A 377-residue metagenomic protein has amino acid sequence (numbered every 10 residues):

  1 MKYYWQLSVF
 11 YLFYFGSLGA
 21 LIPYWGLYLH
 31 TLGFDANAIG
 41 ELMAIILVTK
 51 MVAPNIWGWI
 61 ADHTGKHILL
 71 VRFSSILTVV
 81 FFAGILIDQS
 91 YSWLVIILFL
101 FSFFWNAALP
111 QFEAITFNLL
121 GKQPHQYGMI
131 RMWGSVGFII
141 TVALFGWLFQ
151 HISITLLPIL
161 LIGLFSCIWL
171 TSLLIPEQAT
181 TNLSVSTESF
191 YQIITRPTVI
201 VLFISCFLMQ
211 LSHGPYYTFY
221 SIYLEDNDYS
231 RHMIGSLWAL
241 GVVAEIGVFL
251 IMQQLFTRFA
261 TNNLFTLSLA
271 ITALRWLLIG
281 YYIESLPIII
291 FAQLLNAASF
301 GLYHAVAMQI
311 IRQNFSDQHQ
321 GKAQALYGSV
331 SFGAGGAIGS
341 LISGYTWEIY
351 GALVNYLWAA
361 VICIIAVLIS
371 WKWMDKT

Functional and structural regions predicted by a protein language model:
M1, S172-C206: Juxtamembrane intracellular "pre-TM" segments in multi-pass secondary transporters
M1-L47, V199-L237: Helix-loop boundary and gating motifs at the non-cytosolic
L12, F81-F82, Y91-L109, F207 (+1 more regions): Hydrophobic core of transmembrane alpha-helices in multi-pass small-molecule transporters, especially MFS/SLC-type
L29-H30, I60-A61, M132, W147-I152 (+3 more regions): Interfacial helix-cap and linker-helix signal at transmembrane-aqueous boundaries of multi-pass secondary transporters
V52-K66, F149-Q150, V248-T261, W347: Helix-to-loop junctions at the C-terminal end of transmembrane segments in multipass secondary transporters
L69-A83, N263-L278: Structural signature of the two symmetry-related core transmembrane helices
F99-W133: Cytoplasmic helix-loop-helix junction between adjacent transmembrane helices in 12-TM secondary transporters
W147-G163, G344-C363: A membrane-interface helix-boundary motif in multi-pass transporters
